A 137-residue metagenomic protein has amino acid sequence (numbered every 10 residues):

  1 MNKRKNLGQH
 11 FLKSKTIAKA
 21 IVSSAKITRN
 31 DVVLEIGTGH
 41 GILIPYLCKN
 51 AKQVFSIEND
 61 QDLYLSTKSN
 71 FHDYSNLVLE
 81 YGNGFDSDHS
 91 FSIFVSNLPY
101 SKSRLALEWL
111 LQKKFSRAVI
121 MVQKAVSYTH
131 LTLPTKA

Functional and structural regions predicted by a protein language model:
M1-L131: Catalytic cores of RNA-modifying enzymes
T132-A137: A short, hydrophobic C-terminal helix/tail in secreted or cell-surface proteins
